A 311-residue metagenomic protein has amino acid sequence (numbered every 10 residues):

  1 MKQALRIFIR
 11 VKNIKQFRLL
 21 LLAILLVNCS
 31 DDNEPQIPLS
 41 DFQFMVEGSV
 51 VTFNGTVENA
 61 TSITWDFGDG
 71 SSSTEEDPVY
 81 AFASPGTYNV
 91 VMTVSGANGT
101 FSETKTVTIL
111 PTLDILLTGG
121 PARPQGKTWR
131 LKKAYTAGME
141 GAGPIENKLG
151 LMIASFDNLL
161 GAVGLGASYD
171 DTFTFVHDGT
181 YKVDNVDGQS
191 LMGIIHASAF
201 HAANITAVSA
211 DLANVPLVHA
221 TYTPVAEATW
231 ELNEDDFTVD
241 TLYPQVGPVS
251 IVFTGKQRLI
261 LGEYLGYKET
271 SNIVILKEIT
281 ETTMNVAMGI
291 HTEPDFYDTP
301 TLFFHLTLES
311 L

Functional and structural regions predicted by a protein language model:
M1-V27: Sec-dependent bacterial lipoprotein signal peptides
C29-T128, K133, K277-I279, N285: Extracellular/lumenal mature domains of secreted and surface-exposed proteins
F53, V90, L131, Y181-N185 (+3 more regions): Short hydrophobic/aromatic-rich beta-strand segments that constitute the beta-sheet cores of beta-sandwich/beta-barrel
K133-A134, P144: Function-determining sites in protein domains
M139-Y169: Surface-exposed strand-loop-strand hairpins of Gram-negative outer-membrane beta-barrel proteins
L159-T280: Contiguous, well-ordered beta-strand patches that form the walls/edges of small beta-barrel/beta-sandwich domains
N285-T299: Short, exposed beta-strand-loop hairpins at the edges of beta-sheets in extracellular/periplasmic proteins
T301-L311: Short, low-complexity, Pro/Ser/Thr/Gly-rich segments in the mature regions of secreted, periplasmic
